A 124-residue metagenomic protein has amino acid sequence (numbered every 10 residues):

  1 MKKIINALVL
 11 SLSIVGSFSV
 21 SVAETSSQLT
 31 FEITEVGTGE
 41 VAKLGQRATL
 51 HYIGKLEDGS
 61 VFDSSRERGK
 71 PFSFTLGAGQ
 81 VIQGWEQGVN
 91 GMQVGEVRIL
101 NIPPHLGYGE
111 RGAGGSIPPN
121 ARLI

Functional and structural regions predicted by a protein language model:
K2-I124: Cross-family detector of peptidyl-prolyl cis-trans isomerase
